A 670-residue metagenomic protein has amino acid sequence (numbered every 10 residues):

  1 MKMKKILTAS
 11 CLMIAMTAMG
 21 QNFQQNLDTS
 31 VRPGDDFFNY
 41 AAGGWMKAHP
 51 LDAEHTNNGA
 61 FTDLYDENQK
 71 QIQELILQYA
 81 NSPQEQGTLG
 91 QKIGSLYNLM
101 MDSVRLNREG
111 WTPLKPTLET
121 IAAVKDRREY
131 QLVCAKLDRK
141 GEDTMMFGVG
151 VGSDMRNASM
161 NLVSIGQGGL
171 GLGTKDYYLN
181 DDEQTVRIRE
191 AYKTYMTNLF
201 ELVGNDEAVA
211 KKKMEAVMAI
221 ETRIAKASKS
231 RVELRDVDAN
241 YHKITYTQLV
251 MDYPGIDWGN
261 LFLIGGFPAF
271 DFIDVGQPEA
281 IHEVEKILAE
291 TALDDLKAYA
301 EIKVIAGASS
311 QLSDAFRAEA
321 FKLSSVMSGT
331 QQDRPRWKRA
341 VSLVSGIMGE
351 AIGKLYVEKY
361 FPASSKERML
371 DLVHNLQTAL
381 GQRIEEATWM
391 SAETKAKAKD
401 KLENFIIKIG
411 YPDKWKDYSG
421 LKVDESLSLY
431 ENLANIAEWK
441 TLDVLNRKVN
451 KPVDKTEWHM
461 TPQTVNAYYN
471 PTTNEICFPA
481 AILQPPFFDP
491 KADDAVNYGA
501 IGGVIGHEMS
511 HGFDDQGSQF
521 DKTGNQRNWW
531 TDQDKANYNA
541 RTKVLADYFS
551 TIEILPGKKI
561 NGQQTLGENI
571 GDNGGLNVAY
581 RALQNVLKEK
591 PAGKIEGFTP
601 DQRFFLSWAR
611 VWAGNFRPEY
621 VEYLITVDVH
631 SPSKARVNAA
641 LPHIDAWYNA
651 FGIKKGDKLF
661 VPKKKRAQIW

Functional and structural regions predicted by a protein language model:
M1-Q21: Bacterial Sec-dependent N-terminal signal peptides
F23-Q24, A48-D52, V149-G150, T174-D176 (+5 more regions): Short, solvent-exposed loop/turn and secondary-structure capping segments
N26-K47, Y178, D182-L202, T565-L566 (+1 more regions): Hydrophobic/aromatic-rich, well-ordered segments within soluble, folded domains that form packed cores
R32-D35, Y40-R105: Active-site-surrounding "flap" and adjacent substrate/cofactor-binding loops of secreted or lumenal enzymes, prototyped
D36-Y40, L162-S164, E475-P479, G512: Structural recognition of the beta-strand scaffold that forms the well-ordered cores of secreted hydrolase catalytic
E54-I76, A208-A227, N497-G503, E596 (+1 more regions): Short secondary-structure subsegments characteristic of cysteine-rich extracellular domains
Y79-D371, N375: Noncatalytic, helix-rich "gating/capping" subdomain that lines the substrate-entry/channel surface of large enzyme
D252-G255, D274-P278, R334, S345-G349 (+1 more regions): Intrinsically disordered, low-complexity linker/terminal regions across diverse proteins
